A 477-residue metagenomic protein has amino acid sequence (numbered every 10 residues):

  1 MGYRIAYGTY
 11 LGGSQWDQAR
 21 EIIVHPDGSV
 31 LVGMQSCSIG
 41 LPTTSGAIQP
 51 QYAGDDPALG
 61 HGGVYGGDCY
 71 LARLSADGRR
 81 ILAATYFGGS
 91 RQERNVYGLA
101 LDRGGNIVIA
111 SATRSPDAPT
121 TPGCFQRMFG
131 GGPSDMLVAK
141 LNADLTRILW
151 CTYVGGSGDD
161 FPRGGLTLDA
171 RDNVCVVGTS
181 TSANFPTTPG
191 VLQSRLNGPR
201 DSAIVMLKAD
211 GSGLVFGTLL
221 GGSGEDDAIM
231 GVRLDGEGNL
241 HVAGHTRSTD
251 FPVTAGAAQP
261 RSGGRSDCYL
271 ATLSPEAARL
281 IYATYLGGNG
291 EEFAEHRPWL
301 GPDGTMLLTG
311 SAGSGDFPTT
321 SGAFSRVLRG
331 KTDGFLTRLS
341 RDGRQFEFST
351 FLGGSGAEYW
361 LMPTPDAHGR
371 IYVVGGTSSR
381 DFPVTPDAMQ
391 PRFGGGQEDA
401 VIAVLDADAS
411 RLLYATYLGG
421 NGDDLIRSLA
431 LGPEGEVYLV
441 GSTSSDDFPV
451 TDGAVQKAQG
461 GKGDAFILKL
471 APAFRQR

Functional and structural regions predicted by a protein language model:
M1-R477: A sequence-level/structural motif corresponding to short, flexible coil/turn segments enriched in small polar residues
